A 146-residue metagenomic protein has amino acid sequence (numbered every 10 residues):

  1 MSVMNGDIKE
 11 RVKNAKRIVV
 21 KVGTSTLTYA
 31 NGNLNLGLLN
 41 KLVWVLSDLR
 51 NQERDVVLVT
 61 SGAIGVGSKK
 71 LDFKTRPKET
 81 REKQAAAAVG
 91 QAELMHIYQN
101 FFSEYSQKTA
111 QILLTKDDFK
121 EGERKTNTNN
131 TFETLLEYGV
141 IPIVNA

Functional and structural regions predicted by a protein language model:
M1-A146: Nucleotide/pyrophosphate-binding catalytic subdomain
